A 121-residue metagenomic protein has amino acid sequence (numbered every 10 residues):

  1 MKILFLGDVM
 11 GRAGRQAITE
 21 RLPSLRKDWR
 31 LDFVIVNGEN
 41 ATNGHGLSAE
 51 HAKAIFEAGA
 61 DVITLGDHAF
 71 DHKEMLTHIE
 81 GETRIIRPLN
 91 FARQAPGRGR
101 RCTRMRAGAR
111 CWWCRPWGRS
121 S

Functional and structural regions predicted by a protein language model:
M1-S121: Acidic, metal/ion-coordinating pockets
